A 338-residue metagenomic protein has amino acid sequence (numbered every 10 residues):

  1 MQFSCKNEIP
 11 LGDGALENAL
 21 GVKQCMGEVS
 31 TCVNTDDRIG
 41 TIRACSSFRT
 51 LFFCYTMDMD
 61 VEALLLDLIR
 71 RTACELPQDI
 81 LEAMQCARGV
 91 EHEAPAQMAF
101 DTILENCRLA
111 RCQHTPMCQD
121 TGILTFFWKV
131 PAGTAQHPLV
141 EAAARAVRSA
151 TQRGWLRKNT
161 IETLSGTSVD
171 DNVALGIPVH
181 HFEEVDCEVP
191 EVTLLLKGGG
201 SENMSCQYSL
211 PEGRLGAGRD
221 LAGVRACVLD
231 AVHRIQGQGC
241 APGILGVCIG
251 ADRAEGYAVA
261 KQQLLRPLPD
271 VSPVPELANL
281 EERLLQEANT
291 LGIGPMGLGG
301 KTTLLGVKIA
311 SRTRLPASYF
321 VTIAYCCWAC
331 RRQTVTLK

Functional and structural regions predicted by a protein language model:
F3-E8, E17, E28, F48-R49: Charged/polar low-complexity intrinsically disordered segments
E8, R38-T41, T56: Generic short N-terminal amphipathic or hydrophobic helices
G12-G14, G21, G27, G40 (+1 more regions): Residue-identity detector for glycine
N18, N34-D37, Y55: Intrinsic-disorder-associated, low-complexity terminal segments enriched in Asp/Asn/His/Tyr and depleted of Lys/Arg
M57-V247, D252-K338: Non-transmembrane, aqueous-exposed alpha-helical and coiled segments at domain scale
